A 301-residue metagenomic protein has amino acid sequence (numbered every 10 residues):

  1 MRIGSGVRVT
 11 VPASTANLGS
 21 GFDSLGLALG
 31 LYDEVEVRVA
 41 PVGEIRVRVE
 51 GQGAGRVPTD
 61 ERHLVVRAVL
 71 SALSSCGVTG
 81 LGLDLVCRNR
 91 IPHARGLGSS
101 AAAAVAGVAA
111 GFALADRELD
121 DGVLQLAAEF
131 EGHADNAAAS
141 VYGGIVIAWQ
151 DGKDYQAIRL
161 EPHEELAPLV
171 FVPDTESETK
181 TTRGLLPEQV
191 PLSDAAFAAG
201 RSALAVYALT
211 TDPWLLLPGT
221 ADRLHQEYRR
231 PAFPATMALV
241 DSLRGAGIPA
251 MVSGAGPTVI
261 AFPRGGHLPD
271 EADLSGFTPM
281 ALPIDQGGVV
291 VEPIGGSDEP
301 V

Functional and structural regions predicted by a protein language model:
M1-I3, T15-N17, G26-L29, G77-T79 (+7 more regions): Solvent-exposed alpha-helices and their adjacent loops that cap or buttress functional pockets in soluble metabolic
M1-R95, D116-R117, L282-V301: ATP-binding N-lobe of GHMP and related small-molecule kinases
L31, L97-D120, V141-V146: DPxDG-like acidic metal-binding loop motif
R38, S140-Y142, V146-D151, T210 (+2 more regions): Short beta-strand-to-turn element immediately C-terminal to the catalytic PLP-Schiff-base lysine in fold type I
E118-L166, A250, G256, I260: Alpha/beta catalytic cores of group-transfer enzymes, especially the acyltransferase/condensing modules of polyketide
V170-P231: Active-site rim beta-loop-alpha module in soluble metabolic enzymes
A208-V301: Glycine-rich, charge-dense phosphate/pyrophosphate-binding loop(s) and the adjacent flexible "lid"/catalytic subdomain
